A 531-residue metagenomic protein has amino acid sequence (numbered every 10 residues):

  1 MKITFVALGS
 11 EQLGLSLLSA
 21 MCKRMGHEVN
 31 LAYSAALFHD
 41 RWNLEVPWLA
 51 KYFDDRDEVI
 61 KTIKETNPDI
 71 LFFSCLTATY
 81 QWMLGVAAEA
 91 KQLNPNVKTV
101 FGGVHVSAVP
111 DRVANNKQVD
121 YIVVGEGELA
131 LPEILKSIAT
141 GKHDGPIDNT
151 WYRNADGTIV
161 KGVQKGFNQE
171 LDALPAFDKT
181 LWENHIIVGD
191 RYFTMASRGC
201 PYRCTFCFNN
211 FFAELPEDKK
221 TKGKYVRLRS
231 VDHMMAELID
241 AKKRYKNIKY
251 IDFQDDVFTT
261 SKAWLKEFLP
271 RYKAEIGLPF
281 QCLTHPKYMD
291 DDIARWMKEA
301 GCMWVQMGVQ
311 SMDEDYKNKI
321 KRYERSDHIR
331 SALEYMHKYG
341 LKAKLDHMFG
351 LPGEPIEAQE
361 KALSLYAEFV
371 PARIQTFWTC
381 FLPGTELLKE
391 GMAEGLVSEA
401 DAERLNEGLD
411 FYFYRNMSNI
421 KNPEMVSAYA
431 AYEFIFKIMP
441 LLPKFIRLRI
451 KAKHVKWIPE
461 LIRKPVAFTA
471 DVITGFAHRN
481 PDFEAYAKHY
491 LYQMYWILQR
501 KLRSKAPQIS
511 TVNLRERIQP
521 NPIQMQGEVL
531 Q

Functional and structural regions predicted by a protein language model:
K2-A7, N30-W42, W48-F167, W378 (+1 more regions): Glycine-rich beta-alpha loop elements in corrinoid/cobalamin-binding modules across cobalamin-dependent enzymes
K2-V6, L15, K23-E28, E45-I63 (+3 more regions): Radical SAM enzyme core and accessory elements
I3, G14, W42-N43, I147 (+1 more regions): N-terminal [4Fe-4S]-dependent radical SAM core
G9, L76, Q254-S261, H285-P286 (+2 more regions): Short, solvent-exposed turn/loop segments enriched in Gly/Ser/Thr/Pro and often Arg
F38-R41, Y202, L215, D315 (+5 more regions): Flexible glycine/acidic-rich beta-alpha junction loops that bind and position SAM and/or redox cofactors in anaerobic
P110-N115, I293, G353-A367: Catalytic cores of alpha/beta
D172-A343, S364: Radical SAM [4Fe-4S] cluster-binding motif and immediate context
